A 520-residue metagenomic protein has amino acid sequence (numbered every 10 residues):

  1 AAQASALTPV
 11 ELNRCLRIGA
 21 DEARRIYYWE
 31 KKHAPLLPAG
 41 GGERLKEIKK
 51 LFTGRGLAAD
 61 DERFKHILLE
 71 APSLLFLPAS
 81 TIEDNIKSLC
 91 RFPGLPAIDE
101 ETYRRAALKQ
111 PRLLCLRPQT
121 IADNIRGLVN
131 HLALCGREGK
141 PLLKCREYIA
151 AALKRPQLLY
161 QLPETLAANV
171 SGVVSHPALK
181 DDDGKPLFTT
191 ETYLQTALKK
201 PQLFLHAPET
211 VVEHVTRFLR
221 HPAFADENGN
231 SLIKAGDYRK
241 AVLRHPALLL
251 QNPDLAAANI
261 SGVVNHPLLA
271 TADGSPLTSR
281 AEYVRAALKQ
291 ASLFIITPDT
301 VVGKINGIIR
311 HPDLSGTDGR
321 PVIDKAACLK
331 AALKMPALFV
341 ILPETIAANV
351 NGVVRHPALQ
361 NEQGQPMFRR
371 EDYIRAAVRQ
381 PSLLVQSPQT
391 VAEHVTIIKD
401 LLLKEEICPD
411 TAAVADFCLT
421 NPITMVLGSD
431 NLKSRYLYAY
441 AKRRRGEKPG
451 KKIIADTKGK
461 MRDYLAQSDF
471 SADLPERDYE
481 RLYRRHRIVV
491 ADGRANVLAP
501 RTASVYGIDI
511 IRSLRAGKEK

Functional and structural regions predicted by a protein language model:
A1-K520: Long amphipathic alpha-helical repeat/alpha-solenoid cores
